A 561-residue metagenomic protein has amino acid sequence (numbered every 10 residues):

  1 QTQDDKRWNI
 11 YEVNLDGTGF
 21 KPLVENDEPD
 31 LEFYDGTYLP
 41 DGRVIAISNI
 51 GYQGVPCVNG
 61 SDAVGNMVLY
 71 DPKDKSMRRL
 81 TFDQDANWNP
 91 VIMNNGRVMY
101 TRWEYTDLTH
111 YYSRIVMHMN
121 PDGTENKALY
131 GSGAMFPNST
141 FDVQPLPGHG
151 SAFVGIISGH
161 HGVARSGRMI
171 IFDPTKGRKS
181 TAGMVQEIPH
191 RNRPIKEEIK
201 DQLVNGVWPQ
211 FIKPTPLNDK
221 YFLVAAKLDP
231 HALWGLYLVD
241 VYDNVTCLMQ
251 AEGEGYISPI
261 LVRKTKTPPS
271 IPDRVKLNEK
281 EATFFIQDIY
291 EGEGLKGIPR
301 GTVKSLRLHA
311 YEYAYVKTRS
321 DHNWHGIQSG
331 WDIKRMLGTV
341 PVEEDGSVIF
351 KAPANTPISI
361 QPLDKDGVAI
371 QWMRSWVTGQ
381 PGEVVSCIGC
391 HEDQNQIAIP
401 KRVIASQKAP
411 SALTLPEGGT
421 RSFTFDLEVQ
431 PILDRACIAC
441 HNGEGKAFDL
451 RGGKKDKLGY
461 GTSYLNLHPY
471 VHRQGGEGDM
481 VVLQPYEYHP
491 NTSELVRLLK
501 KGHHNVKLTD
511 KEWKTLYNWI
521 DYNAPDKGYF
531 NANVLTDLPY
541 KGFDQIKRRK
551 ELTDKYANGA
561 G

Functional and structural regions predicted by a protein language model:
Q1-W8, A46-A63, Y100-R114, F153-P174 (+2 more regions): Short, conserved, GDST-rich strand-edge loop motifs in beta-rich repeat architectures
K6-W88: Asp-box/WD-like beta-propeller blade repeats and closely related beta-sheet repeat scaffolds
N9-G17, S61-D74, S113-T124, G167-R178 (+1 more regions): Beta-propeller blade signature
L15-E32, Y70-D85, N120-S139, K176-G206 (+2 more regions): Multi-bladed beta-propeller domains
P29-R43, Q84-M99, G133-F153, H160 (+2 more regions): Conserved beta-propeller blade repeats
T101, P145-L238: Loop/turn-rich, solvent-exposed surfaces of beta-rich toroidal or solenoidal domains
Q202, K213, K264-S305, R421-F423: Surface beta-strand/loop "capping" patches
T265, I298-V303, E312, P353-P357 (+2 more regions): Aromatic- and Gly/Pro-enriched helix-to-coil junctions and flexible linker segments
